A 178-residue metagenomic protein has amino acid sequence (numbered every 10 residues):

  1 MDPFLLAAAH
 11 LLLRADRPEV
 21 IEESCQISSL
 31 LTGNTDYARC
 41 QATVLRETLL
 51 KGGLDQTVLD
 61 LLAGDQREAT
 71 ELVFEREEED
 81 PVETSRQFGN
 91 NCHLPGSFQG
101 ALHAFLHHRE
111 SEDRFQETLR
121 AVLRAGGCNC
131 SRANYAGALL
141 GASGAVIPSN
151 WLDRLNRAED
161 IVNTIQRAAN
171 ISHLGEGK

Functional and structural regions predicted by a protein language model:
M1-R109, T118-A125, L139: Amphipathic alpha-helical interface segments
D16-V20, E110-R114, S143-L155: Phosphate-handling active-site elements
A133-G144: Short, small-residue alpha-helix embedded
A142-K178: Conserved glycine-rich phosphate/nucleotide-binding loop and adjacent Mg2+-coordinating catalytic segment
